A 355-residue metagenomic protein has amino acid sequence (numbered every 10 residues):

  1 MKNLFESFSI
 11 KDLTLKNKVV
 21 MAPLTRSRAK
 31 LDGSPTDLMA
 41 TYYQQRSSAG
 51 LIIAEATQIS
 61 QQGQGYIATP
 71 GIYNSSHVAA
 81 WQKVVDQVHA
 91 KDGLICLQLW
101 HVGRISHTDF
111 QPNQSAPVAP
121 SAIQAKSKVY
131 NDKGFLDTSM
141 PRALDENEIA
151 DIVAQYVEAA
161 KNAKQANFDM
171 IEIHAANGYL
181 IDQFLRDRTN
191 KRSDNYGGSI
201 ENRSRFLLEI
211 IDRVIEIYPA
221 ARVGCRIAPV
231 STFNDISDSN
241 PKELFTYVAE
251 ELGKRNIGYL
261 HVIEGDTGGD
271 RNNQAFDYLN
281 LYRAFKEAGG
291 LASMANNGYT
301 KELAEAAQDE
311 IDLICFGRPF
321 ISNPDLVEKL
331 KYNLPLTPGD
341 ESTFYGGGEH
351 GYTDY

Functional and structural regions predicted by a protein language model:
M1-Y355: Flavin-dependent oxidoreductase catalytic cores
